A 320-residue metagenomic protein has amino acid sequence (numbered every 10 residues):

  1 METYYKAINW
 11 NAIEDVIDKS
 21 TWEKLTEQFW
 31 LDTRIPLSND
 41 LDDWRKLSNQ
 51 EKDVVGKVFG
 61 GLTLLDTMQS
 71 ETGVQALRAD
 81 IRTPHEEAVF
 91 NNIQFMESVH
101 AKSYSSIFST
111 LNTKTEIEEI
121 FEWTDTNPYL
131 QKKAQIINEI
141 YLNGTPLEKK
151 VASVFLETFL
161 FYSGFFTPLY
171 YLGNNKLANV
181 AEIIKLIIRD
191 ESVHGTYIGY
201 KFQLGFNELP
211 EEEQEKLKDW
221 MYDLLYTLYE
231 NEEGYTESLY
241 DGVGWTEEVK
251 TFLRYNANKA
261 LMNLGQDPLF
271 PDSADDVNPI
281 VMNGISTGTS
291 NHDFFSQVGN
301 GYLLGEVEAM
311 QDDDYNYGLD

Functional and structural regions predicted by a protein language model:
M1-D320: Non-heme di-metal
